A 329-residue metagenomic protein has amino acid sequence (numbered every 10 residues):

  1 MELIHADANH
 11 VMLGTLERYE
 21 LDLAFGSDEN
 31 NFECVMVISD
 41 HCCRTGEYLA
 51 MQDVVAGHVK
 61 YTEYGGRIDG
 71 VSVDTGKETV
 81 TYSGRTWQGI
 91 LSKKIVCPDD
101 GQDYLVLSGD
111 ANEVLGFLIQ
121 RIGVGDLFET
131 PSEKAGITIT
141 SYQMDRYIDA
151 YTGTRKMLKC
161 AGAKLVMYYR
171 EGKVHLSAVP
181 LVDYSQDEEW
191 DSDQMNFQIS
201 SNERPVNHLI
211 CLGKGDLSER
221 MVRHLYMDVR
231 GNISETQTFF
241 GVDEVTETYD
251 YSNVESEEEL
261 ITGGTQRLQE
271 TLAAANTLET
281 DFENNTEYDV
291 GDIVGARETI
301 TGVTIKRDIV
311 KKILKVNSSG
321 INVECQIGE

Functional and structural regions predicted by a protein language model:
M1-D28, S192-I199: Solvent-exposed edge beta-strands and adjacent loop segments that serve as assembly or binding interfaces
M12-V55: N-terminal "assembly arms/tails" that initiate or stabilize quaternary assembly in self-assembling proteins
L23-D40, K77-G89, C211, A274-F282 (+2 more regions): Oligomerization/assembly interface segments of phage tail-like spikes and tubes
C43-D126: Surface-exposed cap/loop segments at beta↔alpha junctions
V54-G84, Y168, G295-E324: Short beta-strand and beta-hairpin "edge-sheet" elements
Y61, Y104-N112, Q143-Y151, R204 (+4 more regions): Solvent-exposed, acidic/flexible segments
S72-Y82, T86-L91, T130-V206, I210: Short beta-strand-centered interaction patches in the first periplasmic/extracellular domains of large envelope
V182-S319: Acidic, small/polar-enriched beta strand-loop surface segments
